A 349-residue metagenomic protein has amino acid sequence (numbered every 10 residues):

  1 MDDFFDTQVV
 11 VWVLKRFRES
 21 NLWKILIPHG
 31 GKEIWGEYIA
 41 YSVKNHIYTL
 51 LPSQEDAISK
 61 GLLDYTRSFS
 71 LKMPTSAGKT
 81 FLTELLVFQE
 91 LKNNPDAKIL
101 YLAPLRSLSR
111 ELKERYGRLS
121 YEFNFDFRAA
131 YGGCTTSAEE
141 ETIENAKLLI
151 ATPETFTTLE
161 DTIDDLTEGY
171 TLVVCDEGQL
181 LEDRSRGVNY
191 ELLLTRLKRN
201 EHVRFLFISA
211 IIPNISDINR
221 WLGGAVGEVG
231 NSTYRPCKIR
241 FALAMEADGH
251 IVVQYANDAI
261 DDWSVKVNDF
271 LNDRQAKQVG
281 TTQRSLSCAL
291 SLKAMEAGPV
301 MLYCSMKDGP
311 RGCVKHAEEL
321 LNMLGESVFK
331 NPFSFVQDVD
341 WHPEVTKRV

Functional and structural regions predicted by a protein language model:
M1-G36, K293-A297: N-terminal accessory nucleic-acid engagement/regulatory domains that precede and modulate ATP-driven motor cores
P28-Y41, H46, S53, P74-A77 (+5 more regions): Conserved C-terminal RecA-like helicase domain
H46-Y65: N-terminal pre-P-loop "Q-motif" helix
Y65-L86: Walker A/P-loop
K79-F88, R186-L193: Motif I (Walker A/P-loop) of helicase-class P-loop NTPases
L105-R106, A151-T155, E177, I208-I212 (+1 more regions): A short beta-strand-to-loop transition that corresponds to the Sensor-1 phosphate-sensing loop of AAA+ P-loop ATPases
L149, P153-T157, I163-F205: SF2 helicase catalytic motif II
T195, H202-L320, L324: Conserved interdomain linker/interface between the two RecA-like ATPase lobes of SF2 helicase motors
